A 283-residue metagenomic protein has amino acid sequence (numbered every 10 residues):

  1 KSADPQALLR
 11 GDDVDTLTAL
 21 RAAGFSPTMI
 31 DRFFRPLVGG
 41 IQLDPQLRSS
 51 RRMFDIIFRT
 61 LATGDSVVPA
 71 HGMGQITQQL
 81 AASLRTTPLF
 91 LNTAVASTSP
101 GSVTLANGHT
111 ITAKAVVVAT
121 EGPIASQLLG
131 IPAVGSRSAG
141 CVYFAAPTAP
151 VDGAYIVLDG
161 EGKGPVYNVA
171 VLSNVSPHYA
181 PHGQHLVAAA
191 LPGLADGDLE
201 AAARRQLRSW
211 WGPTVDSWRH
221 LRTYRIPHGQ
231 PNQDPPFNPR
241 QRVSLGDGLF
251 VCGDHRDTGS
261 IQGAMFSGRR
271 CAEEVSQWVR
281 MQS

Functional and structural regions predicted by a protein language model:
K1-S97, G101, A113: Active-site/ligand-binding neighborhood in enzyme catalytic cores
G24-R32, S136, V151-D152, D216: A short alpha-helix-loop-beta-strand transition element characteristic of N-terminal alpha/beta dinucleotide-binding
L89-L91, V118, V251: A structural signal for the hydrophobic beta-strands that form the central parallel beta-sheet of Rossmann-like
A96-A201, R205, S209-W211: Mid-domain catalytic core of redox enzymes that form a hydrophobic substrate pocket/lid adjacent to a catalytic redox
L172, P177-S283: Conserved flavin/dinucleotide-binding core of flavoenzymes
